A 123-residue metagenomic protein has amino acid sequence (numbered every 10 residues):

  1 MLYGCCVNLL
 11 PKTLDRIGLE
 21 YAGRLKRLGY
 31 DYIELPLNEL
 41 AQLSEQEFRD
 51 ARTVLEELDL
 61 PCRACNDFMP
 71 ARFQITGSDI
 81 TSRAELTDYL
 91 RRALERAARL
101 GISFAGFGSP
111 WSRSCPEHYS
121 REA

Functional and structural regions predicted by a protein language model:
M1-F104: N-terminal pre-domain/capping segments
G77-T81, S112-A123: Surface-exposed cleft-lining segments at the edges of enzyme active sites
A97-H118: Active-site groove signature of glycoside hydrolases
